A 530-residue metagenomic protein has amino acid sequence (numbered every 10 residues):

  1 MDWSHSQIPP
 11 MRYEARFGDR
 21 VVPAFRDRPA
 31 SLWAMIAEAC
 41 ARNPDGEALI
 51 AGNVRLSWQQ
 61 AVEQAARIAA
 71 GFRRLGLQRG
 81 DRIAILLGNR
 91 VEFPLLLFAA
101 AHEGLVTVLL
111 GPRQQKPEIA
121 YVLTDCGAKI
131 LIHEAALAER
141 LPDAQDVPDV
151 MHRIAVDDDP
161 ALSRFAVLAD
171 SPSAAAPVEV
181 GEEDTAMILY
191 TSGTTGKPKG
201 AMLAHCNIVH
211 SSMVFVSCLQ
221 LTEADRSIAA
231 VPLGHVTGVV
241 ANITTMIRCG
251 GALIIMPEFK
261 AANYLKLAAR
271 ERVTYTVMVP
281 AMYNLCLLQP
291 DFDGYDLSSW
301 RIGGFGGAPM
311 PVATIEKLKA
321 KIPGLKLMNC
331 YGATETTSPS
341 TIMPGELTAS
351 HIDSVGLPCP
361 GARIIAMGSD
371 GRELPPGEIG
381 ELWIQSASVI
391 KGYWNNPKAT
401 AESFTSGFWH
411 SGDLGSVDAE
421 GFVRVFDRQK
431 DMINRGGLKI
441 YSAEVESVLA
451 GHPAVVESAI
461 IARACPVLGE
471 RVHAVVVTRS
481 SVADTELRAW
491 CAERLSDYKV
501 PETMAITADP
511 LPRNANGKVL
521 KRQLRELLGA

Functional and structural regions predicted by a protein language model:
E14, A136-E182, Q289: ANL superfamily adenylate-forming
A24-A37, D45-R90, P94-F98, Q115-A120: Conserved AMP-binding/adenylate-forming core of the ANL superfamily
P44, P160, P172-Y190, K197 (+1 more regions): Conserved pre-ATP/AMP-binding loop-to-beta segment of ANL
S57-Q59, A186-H210: Conserved AMP-binding A3 loop
G104, V209-R226, G234-T274, Q289: Conserved AMP-binding/adenylation subdomain of ANL enzymes
Q114, L131-H133, T276, S386 (+6 more regions): AMP-binding/adenylate-forming catalytic core of the ANL superfamily
R248, V273-M278, L287-S350, R363: Gly/Ser/Thr-rich phosphate-binding loop
L357-G361, D370-S403, I440, V482: Conserved ATP/PPi-binding loop(s) of AMP-dependent carboxylate-activating enzymes
